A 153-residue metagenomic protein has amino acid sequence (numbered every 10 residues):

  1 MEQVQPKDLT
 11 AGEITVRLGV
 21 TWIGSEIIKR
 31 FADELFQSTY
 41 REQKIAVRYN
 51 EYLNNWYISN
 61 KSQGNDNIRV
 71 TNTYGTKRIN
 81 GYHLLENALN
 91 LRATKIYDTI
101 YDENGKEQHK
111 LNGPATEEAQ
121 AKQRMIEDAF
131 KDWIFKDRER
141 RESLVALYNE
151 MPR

Functional and structural regions predicted by a protein language model:
M1-P152: Charged, low-complexity intrinsically disordered regions
